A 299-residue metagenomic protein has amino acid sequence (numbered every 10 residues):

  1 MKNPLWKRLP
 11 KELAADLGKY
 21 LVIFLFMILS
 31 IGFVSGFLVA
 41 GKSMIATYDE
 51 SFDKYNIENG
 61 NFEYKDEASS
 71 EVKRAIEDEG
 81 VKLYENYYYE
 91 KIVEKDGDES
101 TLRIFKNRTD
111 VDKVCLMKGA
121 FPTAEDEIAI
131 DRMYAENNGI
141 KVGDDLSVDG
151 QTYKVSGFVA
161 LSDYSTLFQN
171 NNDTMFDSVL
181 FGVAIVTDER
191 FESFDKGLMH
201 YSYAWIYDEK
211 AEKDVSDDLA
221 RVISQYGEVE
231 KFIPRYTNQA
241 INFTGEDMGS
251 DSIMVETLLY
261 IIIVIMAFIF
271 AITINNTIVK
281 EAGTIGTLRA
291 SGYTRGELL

Functional and structural regions predicted by a protein language model:
K2-A267, N276: Membrane transport/envelope proteins' first extracytoplasmic loop
R8-G18, F268-L299: Interfacial "coupling" helices/loops that link adjacent transmembrane helices in transporter permeases
